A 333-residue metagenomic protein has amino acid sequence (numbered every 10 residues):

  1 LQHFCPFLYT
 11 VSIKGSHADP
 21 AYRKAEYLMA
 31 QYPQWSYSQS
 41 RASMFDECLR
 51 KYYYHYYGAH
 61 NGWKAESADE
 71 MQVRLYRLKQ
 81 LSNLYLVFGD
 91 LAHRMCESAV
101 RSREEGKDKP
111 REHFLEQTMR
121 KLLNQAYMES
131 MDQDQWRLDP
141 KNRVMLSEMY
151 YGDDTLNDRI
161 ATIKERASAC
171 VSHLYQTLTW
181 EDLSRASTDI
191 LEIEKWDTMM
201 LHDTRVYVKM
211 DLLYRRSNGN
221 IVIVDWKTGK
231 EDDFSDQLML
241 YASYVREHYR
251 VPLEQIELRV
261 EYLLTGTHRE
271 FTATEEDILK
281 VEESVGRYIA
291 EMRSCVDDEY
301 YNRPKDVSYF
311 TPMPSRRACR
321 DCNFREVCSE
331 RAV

Functional and structural regions predicted by a protein language model:
Q2-V333: RecB-family 4Fe-4S metal-dependent nuclease core
